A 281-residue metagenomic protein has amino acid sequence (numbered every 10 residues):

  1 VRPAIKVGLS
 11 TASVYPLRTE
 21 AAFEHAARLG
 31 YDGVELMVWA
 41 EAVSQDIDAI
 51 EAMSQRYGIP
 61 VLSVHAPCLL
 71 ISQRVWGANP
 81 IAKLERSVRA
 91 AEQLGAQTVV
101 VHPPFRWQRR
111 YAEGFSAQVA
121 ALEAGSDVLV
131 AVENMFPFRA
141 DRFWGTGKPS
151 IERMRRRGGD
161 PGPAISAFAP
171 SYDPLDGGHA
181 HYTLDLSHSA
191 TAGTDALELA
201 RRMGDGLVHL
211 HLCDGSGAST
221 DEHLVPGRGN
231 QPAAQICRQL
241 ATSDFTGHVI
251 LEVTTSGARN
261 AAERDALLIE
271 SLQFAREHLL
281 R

Functional and structural regions predicted by a protein language model:
V1-Q97, G177-H181, T194, D205 (+1 more regions): N-terminal pre-domain/capping segments
T11-T19, L36-A49, L69-P80, F105-A112 (+5 more regions): Acidic-and-aromatic substrate-binding clefts and catalytic sites of carbohydrate-active enzymes
E35, S63, V100, A131 (+3 more regions): Conserved beta-strand positions in the central sheet of alpha/beta enzyme cores
I47-Y57, A117-G125, S171-P174, E198-R202 (+1 more regions): Catalytic-core regions built around general acid/base machinery
R56-Y57, Q73-Y182, T191: Active-site acidic/histidine proton-transfer and metal-coordination neighborhood in alpha/beta enzyme cores
I71-W76, R156-F168, A180-T183, H188-T246 (+1 more regions): Gly/Pro-rich active-site loop or hairpin
A112-S126, A261-L279: Short, electropositive alpha-helical surface patch
G247-T254: Conserved active-site loop/cleft motifs that coordinate metal ions or position small ligands
